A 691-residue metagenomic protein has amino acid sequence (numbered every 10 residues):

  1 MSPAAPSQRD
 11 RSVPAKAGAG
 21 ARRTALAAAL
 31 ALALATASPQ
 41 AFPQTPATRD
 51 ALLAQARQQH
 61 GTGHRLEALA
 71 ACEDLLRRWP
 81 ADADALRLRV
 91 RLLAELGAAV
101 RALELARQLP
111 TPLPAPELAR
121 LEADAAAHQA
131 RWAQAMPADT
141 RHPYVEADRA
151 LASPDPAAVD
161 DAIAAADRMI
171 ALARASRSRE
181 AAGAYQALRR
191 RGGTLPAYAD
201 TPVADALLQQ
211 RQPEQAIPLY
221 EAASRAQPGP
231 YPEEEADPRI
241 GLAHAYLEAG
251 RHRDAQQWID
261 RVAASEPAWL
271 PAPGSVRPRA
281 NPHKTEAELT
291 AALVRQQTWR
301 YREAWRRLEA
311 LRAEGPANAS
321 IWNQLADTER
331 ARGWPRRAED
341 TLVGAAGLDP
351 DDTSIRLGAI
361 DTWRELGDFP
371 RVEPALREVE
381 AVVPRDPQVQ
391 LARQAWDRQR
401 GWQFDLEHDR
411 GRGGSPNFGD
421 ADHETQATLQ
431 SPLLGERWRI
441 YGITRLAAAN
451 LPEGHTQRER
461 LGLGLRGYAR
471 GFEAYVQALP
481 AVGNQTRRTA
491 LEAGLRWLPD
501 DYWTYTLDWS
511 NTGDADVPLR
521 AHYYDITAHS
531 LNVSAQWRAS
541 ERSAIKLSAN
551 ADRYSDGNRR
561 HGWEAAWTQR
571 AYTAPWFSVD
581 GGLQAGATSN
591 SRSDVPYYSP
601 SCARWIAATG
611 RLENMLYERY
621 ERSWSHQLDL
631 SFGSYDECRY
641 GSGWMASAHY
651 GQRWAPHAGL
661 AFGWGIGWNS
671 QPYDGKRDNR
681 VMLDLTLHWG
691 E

Functional and structural regions predicted by a protein language model:
M1-G20: N-terminal secretory signal peptides that target proteins for export/translocation
R23-T24, V90: Hydrophobic alpha-helical segments, especially transmembrane helices and their immediate juxtamembrane helical caps
L26-L34: Hydrophobic helical h-region of N-terminal Sec-dependent signal peptides in bacterial secretory/periplasmic proteins
T36-S38: N-terminal signal peptide c-region/cleavage motif recognized by signal peptidases
T45-T48, A54-Q55, Q59, L88-Q108 (+1 more regions): Gram-negative and organellar
H64-G97: N-terminal, post-signal-peptide region of Sec/Tat-exported proteins
